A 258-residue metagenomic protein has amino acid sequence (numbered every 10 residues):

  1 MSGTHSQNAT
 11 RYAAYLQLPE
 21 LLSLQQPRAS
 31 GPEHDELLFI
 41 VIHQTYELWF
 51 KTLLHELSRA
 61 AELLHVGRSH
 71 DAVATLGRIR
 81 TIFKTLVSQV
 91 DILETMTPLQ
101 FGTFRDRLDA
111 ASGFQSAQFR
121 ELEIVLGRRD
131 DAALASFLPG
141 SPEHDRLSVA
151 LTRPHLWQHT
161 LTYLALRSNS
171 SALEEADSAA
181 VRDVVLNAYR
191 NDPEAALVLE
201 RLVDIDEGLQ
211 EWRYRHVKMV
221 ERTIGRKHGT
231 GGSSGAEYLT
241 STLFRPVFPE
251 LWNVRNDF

Functional and structural regions predicted by a protein language model:
M1-F258: Surface-exposed peri-terminal alpha-helical interaction modules
